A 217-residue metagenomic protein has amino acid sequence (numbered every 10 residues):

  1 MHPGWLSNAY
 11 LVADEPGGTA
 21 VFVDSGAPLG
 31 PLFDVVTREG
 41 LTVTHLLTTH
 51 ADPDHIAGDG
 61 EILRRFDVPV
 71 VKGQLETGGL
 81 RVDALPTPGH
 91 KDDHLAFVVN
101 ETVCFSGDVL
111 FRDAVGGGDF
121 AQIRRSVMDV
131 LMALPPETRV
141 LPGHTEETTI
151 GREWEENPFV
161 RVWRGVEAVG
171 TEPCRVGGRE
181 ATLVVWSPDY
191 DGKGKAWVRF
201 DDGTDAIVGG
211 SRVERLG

Functional and structural regions predicted by a protein language model:
M1-E39, A96-G107: Conserved beta-strand hairpin/beta-sheet module of binuclear metal-dependent hydrolase folds, prominently
H2, S25-P28, A51, G89-K91 (+5 more regions): Active-site metal-binding loops of divalent metal-dependent hydrolases
L11, L75-V99, C104: Core dinuclear metal-dependent hydrolase active-site scaffold
V21, L47, D83, C104-F105 (+1 more regions): Residue-level marker for buried hydrophobic side chains located in beta-strands that build the well-ordered beta-sheet
L29-G73: Active-site metal-binding motif and surrounding structural segment of the metallo-beta-lactamase
R38-T42, T77-L80, L134: Glycine-rich phosphate-binding loop signature in dinucleotide/nucleotide-binding domains
L110-A121, E155-F159: Active-site-proximal segments of metal-dependent phosphoesterases and phosphodiesterases across multiple
R125-R139, T145-G217: Accessory terminal helices/loops
